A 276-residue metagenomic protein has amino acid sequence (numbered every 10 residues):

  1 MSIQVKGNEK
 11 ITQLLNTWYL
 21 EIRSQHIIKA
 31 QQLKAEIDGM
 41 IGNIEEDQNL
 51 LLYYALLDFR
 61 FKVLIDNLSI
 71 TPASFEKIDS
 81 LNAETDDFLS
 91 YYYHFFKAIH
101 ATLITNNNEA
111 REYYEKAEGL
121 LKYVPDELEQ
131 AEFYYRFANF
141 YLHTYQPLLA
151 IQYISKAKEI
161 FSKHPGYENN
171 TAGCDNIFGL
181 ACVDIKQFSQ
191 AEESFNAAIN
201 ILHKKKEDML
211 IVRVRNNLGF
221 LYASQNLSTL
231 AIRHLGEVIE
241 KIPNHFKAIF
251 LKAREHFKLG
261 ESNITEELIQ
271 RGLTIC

Functional and structural regions predicted by a protein language model:
M1-K97: Flexible inter-repeat linkers and adjacent short helices within tandem amphipathic alpha-helical repeat scaffolds
N8, N49, F88-S90, L128-Q130 (+3 more regions): Residue signature of alpha-solenoid helical repeat architecture, marking inter-repeat boundaries and helix-start
L14-S24, A55-D66, Y91-N106, E132-Y145 (+3 more regions): Tandem amphipathic alpha-helical repeat scaffolds
A35-G42, F75-A83, E115-D126, S155-G166 (+3 more regions): Amphipathic alpha-helical segments of tetratricopeptide repeats
P147, I151-N217: Loop-centered beta-sheet repeat module
K205-C276: Eukaryotic tandem repeat interaction scaffolds
